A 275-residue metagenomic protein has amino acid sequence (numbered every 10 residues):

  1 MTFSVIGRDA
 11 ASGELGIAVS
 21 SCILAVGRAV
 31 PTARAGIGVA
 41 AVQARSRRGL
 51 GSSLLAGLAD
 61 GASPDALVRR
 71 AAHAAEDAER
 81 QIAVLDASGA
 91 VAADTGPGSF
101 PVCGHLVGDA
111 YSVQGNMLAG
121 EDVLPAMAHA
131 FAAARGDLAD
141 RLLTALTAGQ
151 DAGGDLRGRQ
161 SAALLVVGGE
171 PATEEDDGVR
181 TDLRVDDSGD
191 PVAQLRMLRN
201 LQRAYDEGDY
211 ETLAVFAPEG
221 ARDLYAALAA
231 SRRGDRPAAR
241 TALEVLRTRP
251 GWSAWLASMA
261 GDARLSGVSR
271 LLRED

Functional and structural regions predicted by a protein language model:
M1-R222, A226-L228: N-terminal nucleophile
E219, W252-S253: Residue-level recognition of tetratricopeptide repeat
V245-R249: Alpha-helical solenoid scaffolds that mediate protein-protein interactions, centered on TPR/SEL1-like repeats but also
S253-D275: TPR/TPR-like alpha-solenoid helical repeat scaffolds
